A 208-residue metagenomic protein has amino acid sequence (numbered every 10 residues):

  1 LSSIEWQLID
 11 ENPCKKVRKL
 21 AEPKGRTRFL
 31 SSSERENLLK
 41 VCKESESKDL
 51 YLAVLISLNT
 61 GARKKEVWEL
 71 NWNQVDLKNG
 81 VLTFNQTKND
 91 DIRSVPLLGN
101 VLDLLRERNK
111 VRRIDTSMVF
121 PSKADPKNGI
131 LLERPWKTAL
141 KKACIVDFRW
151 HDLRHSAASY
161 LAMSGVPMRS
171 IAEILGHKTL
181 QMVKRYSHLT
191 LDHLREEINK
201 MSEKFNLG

Functional and structural regions predicted by a protein language model:
L1-E5, R63, R185: Alpha-helical scaffold segments in carbohydrate-active enzymes
L1-S3, V17, L97: Non-catalytic DNA-binding core/recognition domains of DNA-processing enzymes
W6-K64, W68, K78, K88-I92 (+2 more regions): Basic, Lys/Arg- and aromatic-enriched nucleic-acid-binding interface segment
F29, Q86-D90, L102, L175-K200: Catalytic-site neighborhood detector that most strongly recognizes the C-terminal catalytic loop/helix of tyrosine
K40-Y51, T60, V95, K110-P126 (+2 more regions): Short, basic (Lys/Arg/His-rich) helix/loop patches that form interaction surfaces in the mid-to-C-terminal regions
Q74-V81, D147, V166-R185, E196: Short, polar N-cap/turn motifs at the start of nucleic acid-interacting alpha helices
E107-V111, P121-P126, Q181, N199-G208: C-terminal secondary-structure termini that scaffold catalytic or DNA-interacting sites
